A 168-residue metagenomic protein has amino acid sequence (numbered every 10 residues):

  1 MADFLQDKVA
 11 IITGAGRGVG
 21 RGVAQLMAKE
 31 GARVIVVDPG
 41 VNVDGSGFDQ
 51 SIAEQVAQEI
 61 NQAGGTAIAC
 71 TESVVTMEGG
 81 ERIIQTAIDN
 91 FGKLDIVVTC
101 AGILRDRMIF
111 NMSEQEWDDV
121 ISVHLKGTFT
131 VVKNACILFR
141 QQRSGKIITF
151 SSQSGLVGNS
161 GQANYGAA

Functional and structural regions predicted by a protein language model:
D3-I35: Canonical Rossmann dinucleotide-binding motif of NAD(H)/NADP(H)-dependent dehydrogenases/reductases, specifically
Q6, A63-T66, T86-T99, R105 (+1 more regions): A glycine-rich helix->loop->beta "capping" turn within Rossmann-like NAD(P)(H)-dependent oxidoreductase domains
Q50, E54, T71-R82, E114: The beta1-alpha1 cofactor-binding region of Rossmann-like NAD(H)/NADP(H)-dependent oxidoreductases
M108-I109, E116-I121: Substrate-binding pocket helix/loop in short-chain dehydrogenase/reductase
F110, V157-G166: Active-site loop immediately N-terminal to the catalytic Tyr-X3-Lys motif of short-chain dehydrogenase/reductase
V132-K133: A short, exposed helix-loop element centered on a Lys and neighboring polar residues
S152: Residue(s) in the substrate-gating loop at a strand-loop-helix junction that position the organic substrate next
